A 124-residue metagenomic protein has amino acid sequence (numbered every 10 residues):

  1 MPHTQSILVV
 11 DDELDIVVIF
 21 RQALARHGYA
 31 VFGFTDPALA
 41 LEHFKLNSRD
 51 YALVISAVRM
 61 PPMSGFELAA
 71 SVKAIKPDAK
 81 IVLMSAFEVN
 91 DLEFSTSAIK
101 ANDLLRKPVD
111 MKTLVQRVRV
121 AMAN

Functional and structural regions predicted by a protein language model:
L14-F32, A121: Two-component/phosphorelay signaling modules centered on CheY-like receiver
V17, P61, V89: The feature encodes the CheY-like receiver
G33-L53: Acidic, metal-coordinating helix/loop segments flanking the phosphotransfer/catalytic sites of two-component signaling
T35-D36, S64-L68: Acidic catalytic/metal-coordinating carboxylates
E42, F66-P77: Short amphipathic alpha-helix used as the core "switch/output" element in two-component signaling
V58-R59, R119: The short loop immediately C-terminal to the conserved phospho-acceptor aspartate in CheY-like receiver
E67, F87-L104, K112, Q116: Alpha4 helix (beta4-alpha4-beta5 surface) of REC/receiver domains from two-component response regulators
